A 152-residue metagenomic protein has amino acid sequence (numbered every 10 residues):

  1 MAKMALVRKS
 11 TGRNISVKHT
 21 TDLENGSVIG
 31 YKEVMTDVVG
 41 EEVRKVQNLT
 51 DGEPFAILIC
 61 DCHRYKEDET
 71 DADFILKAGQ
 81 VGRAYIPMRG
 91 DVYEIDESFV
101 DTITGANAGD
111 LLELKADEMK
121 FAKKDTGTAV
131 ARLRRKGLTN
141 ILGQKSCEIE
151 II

Functional and structural regions predicted by a protein language model:
M1-I152: Surface-exposed, low-hydrophobicity beta-strand/loop segments enriched in small/polar/acidic residues
